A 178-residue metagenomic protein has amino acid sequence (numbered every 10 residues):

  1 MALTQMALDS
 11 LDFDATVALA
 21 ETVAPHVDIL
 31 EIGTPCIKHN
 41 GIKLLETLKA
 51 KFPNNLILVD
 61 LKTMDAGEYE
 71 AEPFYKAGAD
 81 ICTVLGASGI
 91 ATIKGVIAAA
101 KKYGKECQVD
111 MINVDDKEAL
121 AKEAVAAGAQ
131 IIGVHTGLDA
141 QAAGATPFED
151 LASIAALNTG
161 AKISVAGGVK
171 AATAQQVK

Functional and structural regions predicted by a protein language model:
M1-E68, K76, A124-A126: Conserved N-terminal beta1-alpha1 strand-loop-helix module at the mouth
T4, A66-G160: Conserved anion-binding
D9-S10, V59-E68, M111-D116, S164-A172: Glycine-rich beta-to-alpha transition loops that act as phosphate-gripper elements at the mouths of alpha/beta enzyme
T16, G41-L45, G67-E68, I90-I93 (+2 more regions): Short, well-ordered alpha-helical microsegments
E31-I32, I57-D60, V84, V109 (+2 more regions): General beta-strand structural signal in soluble alpha/beta enzymes
P35, N55, A140-A142, G168: Glycine-centered small-residue hotspots that permit tight backbone geometry or close packing
D150-K178: A C-terminal functional module that forms or caps the active site or interfaces directly with catalytic machinery
